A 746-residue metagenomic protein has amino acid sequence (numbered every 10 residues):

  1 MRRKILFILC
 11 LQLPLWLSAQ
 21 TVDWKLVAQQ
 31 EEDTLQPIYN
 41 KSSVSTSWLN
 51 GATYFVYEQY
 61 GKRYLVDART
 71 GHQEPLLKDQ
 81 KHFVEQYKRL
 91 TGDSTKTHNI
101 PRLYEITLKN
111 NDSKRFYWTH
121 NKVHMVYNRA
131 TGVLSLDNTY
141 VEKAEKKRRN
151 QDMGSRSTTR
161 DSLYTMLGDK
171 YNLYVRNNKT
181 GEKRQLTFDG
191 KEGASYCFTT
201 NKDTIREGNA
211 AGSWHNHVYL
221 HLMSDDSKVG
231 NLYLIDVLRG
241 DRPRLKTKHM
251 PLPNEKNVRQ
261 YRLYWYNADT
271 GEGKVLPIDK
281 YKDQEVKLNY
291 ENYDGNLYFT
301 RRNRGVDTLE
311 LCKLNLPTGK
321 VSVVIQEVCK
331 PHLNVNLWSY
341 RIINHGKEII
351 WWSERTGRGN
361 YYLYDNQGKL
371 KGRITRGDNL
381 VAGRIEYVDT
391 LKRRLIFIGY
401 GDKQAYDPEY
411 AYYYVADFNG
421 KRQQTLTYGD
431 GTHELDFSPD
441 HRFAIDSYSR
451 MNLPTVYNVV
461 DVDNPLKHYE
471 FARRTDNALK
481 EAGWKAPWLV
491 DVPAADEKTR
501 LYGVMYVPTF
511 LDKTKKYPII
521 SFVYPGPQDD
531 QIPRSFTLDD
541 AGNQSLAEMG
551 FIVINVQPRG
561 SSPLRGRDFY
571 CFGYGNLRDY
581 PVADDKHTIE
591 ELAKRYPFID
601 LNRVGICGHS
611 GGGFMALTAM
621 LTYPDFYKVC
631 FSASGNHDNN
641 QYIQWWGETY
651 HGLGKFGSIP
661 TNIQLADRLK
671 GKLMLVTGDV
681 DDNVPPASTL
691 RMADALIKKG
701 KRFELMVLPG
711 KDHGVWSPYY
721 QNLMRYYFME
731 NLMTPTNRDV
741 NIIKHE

Functional and structural regions predicted by a protein language model:
K4-P14: Sec-dependent N-terminal signal peptides
I5-F7, A28, D476: Sequence-pattern detector for short linear motifs and compositional/periodic biases rather than a specific fold
L6, I38, V44-W48, R559-G560 (+1 more regions): Alpha-helical interaction segments
L6, W24-K25, L232-D236, D283-Q284 (+3 more regions): Short hydrophobic/aromatic-rich motifs at helix boundaries and adjacent loops
Q12, A19-E434, R442-F443, M451-T455 (+3 more regions): Beta-propeller folds
H215, T300, T432-E746: Serine-hydrolase catalytic core recognition
